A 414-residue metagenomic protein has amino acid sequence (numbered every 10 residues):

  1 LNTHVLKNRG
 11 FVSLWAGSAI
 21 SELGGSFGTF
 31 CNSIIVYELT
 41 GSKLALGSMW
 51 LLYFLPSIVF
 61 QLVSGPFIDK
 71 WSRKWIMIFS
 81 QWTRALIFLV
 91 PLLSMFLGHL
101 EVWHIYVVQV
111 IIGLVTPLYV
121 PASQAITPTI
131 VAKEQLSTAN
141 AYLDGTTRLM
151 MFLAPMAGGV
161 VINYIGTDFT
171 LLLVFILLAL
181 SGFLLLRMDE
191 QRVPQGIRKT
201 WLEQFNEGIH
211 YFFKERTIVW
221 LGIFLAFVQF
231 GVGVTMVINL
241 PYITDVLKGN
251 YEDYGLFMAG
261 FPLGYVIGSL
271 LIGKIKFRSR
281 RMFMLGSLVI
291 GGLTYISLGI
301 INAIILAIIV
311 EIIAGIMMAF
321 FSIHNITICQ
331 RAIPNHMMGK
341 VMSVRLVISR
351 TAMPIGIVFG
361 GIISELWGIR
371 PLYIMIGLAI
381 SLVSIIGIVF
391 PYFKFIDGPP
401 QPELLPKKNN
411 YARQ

Functional and structural regions predicted by a protein language model:
L1-F11, E190-I223, K407-Q414: Juxtamembrane intracellular "pre-TM" segments in multi-pass secondary transporters
N2-P56, H210-A259: Helix-loop boundary and gating motifs at the non-cytosolic
V12-T29, Y53-I68, S72-I87, H104-I162 (+4 more regions): Substrate-agnostic recognition of the 12-TM MFS/MFS-like secondary transporter fold
G28, Y37, V90-M95, I112 (+4 more regions): MFS-fold secondary transporters
S33-L39, P91-L97, L153-L173, D245-V246 (+1 more regions): Transmembrane alpha-helix termini and helix-breaking/packing motifs in multi-pass membrane transporters
T40, S72, S94-M95, H99 (+1 more regions): Helix-breaking motifs and short loop linkers at transmembrane-helix boundaries and internal kinks in secondary membrane
V59, I76, S80, V90 (+4 more regions): C-terminal transmembrane bundle of multi-pass solute transporters/carriers
A125, T129, L171, F175-K199 (+1 more regions): Helix-loop junctions on the cytosolic side of multi-pass membrane transporters, especially the intracellular loop
